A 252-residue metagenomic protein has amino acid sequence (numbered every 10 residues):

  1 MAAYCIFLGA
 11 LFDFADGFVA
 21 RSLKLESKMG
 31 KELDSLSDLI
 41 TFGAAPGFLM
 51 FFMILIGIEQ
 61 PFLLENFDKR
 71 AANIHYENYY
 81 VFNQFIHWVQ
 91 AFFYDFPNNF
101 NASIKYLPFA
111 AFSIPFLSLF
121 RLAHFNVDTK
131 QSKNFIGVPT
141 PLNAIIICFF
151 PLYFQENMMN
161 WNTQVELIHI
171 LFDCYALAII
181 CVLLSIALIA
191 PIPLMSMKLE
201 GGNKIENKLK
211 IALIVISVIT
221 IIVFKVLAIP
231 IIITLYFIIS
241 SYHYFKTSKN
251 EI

Functional and structural regions predicted by a protein language model:
M1-A3, G47-F109, F150-A176: Helix-coil boundary and interhelical linker segments in multi-pass alpha-helical membrane proteins
M1-E32, P46, Y106-P115, I180: Membrane-embedded alpha-helical segments that form the functional core of polytopic membrane enzymes, especially those
D13-D16, F120, H124-V127, N157: C-terminal ends of transmembrane alpha-helices and the immediately adjacent extracellular/lumenal or cytosolic loop
A20-L39, N98, K130-V138: Juxtamembrane helix-capping/reentrant segments at transmembrane boundaries
R21, M50-I54, A123, A190 (+2 more regions): Membrane-water interface at transmembrane helix exits
K105-I146: Hydrophobic, well-structured mid-protein blocks that either form specific transmembrane helices
S132-I252: C-terminal membrane-associated helical module and adjoining short loops/tails
